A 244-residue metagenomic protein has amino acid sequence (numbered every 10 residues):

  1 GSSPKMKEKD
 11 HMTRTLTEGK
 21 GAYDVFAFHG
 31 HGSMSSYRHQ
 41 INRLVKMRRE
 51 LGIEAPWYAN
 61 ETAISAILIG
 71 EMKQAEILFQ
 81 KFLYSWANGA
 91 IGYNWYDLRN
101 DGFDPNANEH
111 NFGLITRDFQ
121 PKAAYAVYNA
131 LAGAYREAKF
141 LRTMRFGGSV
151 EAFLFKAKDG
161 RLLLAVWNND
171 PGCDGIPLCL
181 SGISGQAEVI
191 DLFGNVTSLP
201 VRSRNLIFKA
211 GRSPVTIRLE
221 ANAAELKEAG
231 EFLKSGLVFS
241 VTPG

Functional and structural regions predicted by a protein language model:
S3-E18, R38-M47, F79-Q80, G147-V150: Alpha-helical scaffolding within the catalytic cores of extracellular/periplasmic polymer-degrading hydrolases
K9, G102-A107: Short acidic/His/Gly/Ser-rich catalytic and metal-binding motifs that mark active-site loops of diverse hydrolases
G21, V25-F103, Q120, V127-L131: Catalytic-core region of carbohydrate-active enzymes that cleave or remodel glycosidic bonds
I91, D101-G102, N111-G160: Glycan-recognition and catalytic regions of carbohydrate-active enzymes
A126-A130, G148, D174, D191 (+1 more regions): Extracytoplasmic low-complexity repetitive segments enriched in small/polar residues
R145-G185, L192: Carbohydrate-binding surface patches
G194-P200: Surface-exposed loop/edge segments in extracytoplasmic proteins
P200-V241: C-terminal beta-strand-rich structural cap/linker in extracellular carbohydrate-active enzymes
